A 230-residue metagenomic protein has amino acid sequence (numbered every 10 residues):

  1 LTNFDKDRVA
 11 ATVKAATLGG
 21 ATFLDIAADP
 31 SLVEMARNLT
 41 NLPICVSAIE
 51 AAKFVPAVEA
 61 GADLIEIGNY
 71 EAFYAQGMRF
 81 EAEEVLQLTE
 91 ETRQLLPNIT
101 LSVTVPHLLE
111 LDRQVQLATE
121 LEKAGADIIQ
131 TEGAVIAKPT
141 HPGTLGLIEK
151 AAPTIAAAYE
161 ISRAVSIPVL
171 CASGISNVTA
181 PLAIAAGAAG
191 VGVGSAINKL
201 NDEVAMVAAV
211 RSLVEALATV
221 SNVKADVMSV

Functional and structural regions predicted by a protein language model:
L1-C171, S176-V230: Alpha/beta enzyme core
